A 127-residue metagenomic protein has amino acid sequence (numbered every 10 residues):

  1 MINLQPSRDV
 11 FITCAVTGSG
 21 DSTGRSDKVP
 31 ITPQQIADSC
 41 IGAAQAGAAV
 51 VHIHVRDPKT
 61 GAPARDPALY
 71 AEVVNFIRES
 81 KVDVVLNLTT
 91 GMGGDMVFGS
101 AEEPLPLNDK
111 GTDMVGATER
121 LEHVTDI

Functional and structural regions predicted by a protein language model:
I2, G61-T90: Alpha-helix-loop-beta-strand connector modules within alpha/beta enzyme cores
I2-K28, G91-G94, F98-L105: N-terminal small/glycine-rich loop or linker at the start of catalytic domains across soluble metabolic enzymes
I12-V16, V51-I53, V84-T90: Hydrophobic faces of well-ordered beta-strands that scaffold small-molecule active sites in alpha/beta enzyme cores
K28-D38, R65-E72, L107-E119: Glycine-rich anion/phosphate-binding loops
I36, A43, H54: Conserved, mostly hydrophobic/aromatic
Q45-A48, I127: A structural motif
R56-T60, G91-G94: Short active-site-proximal "capping" loops at secondary-structure junctions
D95-I127: Extended substrate/RNA-proximal surfaces in nucleic-acid metabolism proteins
